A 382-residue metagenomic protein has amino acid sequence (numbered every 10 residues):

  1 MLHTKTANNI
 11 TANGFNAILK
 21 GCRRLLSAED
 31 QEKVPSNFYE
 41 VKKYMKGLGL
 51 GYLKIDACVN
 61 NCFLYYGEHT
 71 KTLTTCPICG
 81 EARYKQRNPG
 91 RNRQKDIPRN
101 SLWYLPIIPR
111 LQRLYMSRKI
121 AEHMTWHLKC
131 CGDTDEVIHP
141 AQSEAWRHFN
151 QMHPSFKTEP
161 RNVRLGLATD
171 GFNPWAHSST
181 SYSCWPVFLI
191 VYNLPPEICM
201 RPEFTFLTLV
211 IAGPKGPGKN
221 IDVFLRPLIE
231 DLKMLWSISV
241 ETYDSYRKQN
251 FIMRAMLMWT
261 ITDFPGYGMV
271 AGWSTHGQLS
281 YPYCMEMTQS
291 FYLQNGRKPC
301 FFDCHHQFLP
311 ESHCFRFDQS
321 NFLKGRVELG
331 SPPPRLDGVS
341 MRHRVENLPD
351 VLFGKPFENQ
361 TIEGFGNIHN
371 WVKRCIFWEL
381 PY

Functional and structural regions predicted by a protein language model:
M1-Y382: A structural signal for the principal folded core domain
